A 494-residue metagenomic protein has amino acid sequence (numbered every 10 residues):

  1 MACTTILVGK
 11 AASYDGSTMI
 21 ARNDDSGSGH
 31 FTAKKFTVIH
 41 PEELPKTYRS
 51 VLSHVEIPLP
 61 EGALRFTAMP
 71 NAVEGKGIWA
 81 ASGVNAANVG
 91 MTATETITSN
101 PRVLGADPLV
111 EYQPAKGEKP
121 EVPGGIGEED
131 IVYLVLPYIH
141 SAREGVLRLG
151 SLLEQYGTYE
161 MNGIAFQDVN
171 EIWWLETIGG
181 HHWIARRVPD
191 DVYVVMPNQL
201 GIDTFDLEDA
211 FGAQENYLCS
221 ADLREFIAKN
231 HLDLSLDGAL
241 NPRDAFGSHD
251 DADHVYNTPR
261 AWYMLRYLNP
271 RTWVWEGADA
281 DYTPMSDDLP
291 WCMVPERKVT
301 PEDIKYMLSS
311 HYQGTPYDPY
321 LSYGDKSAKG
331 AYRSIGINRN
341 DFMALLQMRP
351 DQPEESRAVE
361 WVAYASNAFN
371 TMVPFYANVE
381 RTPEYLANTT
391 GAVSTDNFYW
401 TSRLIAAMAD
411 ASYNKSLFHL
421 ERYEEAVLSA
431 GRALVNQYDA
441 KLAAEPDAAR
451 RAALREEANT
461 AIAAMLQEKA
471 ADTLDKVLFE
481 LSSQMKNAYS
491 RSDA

Functional and structural regions predicted by a protein language model:
A2-E128, R148-A280: A contiguous strand-loop segment
I6, G145, A344: Short, conserved catalytic/metal-binding motifs centered on acidic residues
E61-R65, V146, S322-G330: Short Pro/Gly-enriched beta-strand edge/turn motifs at strand-loop
E118-E121, I131-I139: Second-shell loop/turn segments in exported
Y138-L147, S151-E160, G314, P350-P353: Secondary-structure boundary elements
E225-D351: Glycine-rich, aromatic-lined ligand/substrate-binding cores of catalytic and carbohydrate-binding domains
Y312-Q313, Y317-A444: Substrate-recognition/cap regions that form aromatic- and gly/pro-loop-enriched pockets for small-molecule ligands
A426-A494: Histidine-centered catalytic/metal-binding microenvironments
